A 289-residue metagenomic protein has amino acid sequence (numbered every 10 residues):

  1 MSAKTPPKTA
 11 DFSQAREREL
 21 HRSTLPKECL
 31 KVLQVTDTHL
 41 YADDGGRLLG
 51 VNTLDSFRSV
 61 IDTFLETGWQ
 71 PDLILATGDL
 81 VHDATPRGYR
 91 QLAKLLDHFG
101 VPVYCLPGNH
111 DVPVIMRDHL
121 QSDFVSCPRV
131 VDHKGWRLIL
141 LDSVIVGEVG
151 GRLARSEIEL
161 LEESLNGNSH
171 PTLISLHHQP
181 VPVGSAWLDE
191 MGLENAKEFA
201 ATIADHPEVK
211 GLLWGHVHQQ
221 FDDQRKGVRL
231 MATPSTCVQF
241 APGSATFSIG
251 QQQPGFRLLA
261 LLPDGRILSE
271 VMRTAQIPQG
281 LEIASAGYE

Functional and structural regions predicted by a protein language model:
S2-Q91, G167, V183: N-terminal active-site segment of His-dependent metallophosphoesterases
K4-F12, T202, Q224-E289: Binuclear metal-dependent phosphoesterase catalytic core
S13-T24, T85-N166, N195-E208, K226 (+4 more regions): Extended active-site neighborhood of metal-dependent phosphoesterases/phosphodiesterases
C29-A42, G135-I145, L173-S175, V228-P234 (+1 more regions): Active-site-proximal beta-strand elements of phosphoester/diester hydrolases
Q34, A76, C105-G108, I174 (+1 more regions): Structural beta-sheet core signal
T36-H39, G78-L80, N109-H110, S143-V144 (+3 more regions): Active-site metal-binding loops of divalent metal-dependent hydrolases
Y41-R47, V114, G147-V149, P182-A186 (+1 more regions): A short acidic, helix-capping loop that chelates divalent metal ions and anchors anionic groups
V60-L73, G150-M231, G265-L268, I283-E289: His/acidic metal-ligating clusters that form di-metal
